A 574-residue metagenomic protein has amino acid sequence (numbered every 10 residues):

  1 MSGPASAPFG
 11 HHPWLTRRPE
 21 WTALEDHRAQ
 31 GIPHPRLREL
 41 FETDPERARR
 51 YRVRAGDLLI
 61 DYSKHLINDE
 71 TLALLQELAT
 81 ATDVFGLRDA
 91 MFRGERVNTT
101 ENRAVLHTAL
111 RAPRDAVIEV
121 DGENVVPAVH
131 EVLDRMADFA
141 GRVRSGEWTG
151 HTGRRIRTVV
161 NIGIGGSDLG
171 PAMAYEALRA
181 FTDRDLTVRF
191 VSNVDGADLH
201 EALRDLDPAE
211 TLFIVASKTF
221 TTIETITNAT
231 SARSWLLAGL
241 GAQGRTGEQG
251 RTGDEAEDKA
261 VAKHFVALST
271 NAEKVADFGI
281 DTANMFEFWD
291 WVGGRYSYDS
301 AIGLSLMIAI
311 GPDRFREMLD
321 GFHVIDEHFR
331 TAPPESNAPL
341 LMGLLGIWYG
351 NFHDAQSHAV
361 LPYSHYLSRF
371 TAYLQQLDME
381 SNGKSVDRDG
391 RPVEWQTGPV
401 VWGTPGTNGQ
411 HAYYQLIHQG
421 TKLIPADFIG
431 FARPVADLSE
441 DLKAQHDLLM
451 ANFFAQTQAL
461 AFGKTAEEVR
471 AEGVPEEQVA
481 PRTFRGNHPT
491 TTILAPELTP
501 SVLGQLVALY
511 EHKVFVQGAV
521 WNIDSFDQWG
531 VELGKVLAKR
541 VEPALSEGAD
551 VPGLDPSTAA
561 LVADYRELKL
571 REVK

Functional and structural regions predicted by a protein language model:
F9-T152, A444-G473, Q517, G553-S557 (+1 more regions): Extended, charge-enriched "interface" segments that sit outside catalytic cores
E20, P33, R47, I67-L74 (+19 more regions): General structural feature for long, well-ordered alpha-helical segments within catalytic domains of soluble enzymes
R49-R50, L169-A172, L199-H200, I223-T225 (+6 more regions): Short helix/loop capping segments that flank catalytic or ligand/cofactor-binding pockets
D138-G146, T152-A332: Glycine-rich phosphate-binding loops that contact phosphosugars or nucleotide phosphates
R157-G163, F213-T219, S357-S364, V400-V401 (+1 more regions): Short glycine-rich or small-residue beta-strand-to-loop segments that form or flank ligand, phosphate, metal/Fe-S
A174-R179, R204-P208, A229-A232, T282-A283 (+4 more regions): Short, solvent-exposed amphipathic alpha-helical segments in soluble enzyme and RNA/protein-processing domains
A238-R245, D254-L438, G463, G486 (+2 more regions): Active-site phosphate/pyrophosphate-binding segments
F484-H488, T492-W521, F526, L533 (+3 more regions): C-terminal accessory domains/tails appended to large, multi-domain proteins
